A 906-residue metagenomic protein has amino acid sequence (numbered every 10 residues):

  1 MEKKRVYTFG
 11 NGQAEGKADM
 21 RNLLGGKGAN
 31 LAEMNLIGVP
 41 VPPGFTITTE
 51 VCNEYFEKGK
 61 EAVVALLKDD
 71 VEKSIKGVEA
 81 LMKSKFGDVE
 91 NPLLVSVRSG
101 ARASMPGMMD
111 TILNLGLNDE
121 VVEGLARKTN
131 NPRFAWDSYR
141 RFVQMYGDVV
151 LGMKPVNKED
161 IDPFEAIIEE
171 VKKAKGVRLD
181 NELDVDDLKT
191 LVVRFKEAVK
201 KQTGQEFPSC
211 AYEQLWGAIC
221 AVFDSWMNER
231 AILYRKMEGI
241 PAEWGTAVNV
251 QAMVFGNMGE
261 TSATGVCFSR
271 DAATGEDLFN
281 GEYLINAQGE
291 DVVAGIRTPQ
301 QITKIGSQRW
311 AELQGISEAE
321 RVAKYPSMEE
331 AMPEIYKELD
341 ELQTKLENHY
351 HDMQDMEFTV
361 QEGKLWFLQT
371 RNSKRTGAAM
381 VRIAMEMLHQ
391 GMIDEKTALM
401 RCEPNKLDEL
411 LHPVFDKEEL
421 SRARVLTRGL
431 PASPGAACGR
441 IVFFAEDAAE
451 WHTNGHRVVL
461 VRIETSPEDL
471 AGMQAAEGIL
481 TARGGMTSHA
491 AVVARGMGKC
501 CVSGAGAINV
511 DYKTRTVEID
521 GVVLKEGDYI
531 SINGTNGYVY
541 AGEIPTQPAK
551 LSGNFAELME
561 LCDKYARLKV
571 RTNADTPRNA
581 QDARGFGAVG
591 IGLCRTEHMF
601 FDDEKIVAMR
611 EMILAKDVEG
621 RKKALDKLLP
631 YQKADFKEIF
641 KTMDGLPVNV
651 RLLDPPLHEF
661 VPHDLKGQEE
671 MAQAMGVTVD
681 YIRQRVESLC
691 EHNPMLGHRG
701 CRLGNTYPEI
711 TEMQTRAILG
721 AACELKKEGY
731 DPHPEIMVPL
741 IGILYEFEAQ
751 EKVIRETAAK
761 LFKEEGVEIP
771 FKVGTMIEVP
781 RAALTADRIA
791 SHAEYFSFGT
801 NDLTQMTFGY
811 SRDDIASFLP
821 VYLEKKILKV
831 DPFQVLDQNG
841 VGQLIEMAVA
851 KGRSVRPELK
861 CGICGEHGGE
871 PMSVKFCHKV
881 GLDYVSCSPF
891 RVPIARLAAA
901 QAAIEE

Functional and structural regions predicted by a protein language model:
M1-A423, P431, E450, H456-V459 (+11 more regions): Nucleotide/phosphate-binding sheet-loop regions of phosphoryl- and nucleotidyl-transfer enzymes
F45, A482-G484, S503-G506, C594 (+2 more regions): Short beta->alpha connector loops at strand-helix junctions that form conserved, small/polar/Pro-enriched
K76-D88, V517-D520, A759-E768: Short mixed-charge
R98-S99, L551-N554, L561-E906: Conserved alpha/beta-domain cores
N249, V442, V459-V461, L480 (+3 more regions): Structural motif
K364-W366, V459, S466-Q474, M486-V493 (+7 more regions): Glycine-rich phosphate/ribose-binding loops and adjacent secondary-structure elements that form binding surfaces
R428-E468, I519-E557: Extended, non-globular alpha-helical segments
E477-R483, C501, G862: A short, small-residue-rich loop immediately preceding and capping a beta-strand
